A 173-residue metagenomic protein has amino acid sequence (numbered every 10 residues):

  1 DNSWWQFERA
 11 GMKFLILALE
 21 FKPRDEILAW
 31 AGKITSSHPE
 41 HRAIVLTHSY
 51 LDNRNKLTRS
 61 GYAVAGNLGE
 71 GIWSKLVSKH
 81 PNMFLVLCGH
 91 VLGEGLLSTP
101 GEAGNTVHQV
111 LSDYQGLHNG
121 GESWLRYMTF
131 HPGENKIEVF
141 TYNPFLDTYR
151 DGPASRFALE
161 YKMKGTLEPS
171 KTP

Functional and structural regions predicted by a protein language model:
D1-A29, K79, L96-S112, R126-T129 (+1 more regions): Extended active-site neighborhood of metal-dependent phosphoesterases/phosphodiesterases
S3, R24-E26, Y50-K56, M83-P100 (+2 more regions): Active-site environment of divalent metal-dependent phosphoester hydrolases
R9-L15, H38-I44, S49, K79-L85 (+2 more regions): Loop/turn elements at helix/coil->beta-strand transitions in domains of secreted/extracellular proteins
A18, T47-L51, T141: A cross-domain feature marking catalytic cores of carbohydrate-active enzymes and several ubiquitous metabolic/repair
D25-A29, S36-F84: Active-site-proximal segments of metal-dependent phosphoesterases and phosphodiesterases across multiple
W30-G32, Y142: Composition- and surface-driven signal marking solvent-exposed, interaction-prone regions in large proteins
V64-G133: Conserved beta-sheet core of the metallophosphoesterase superfamily
N119, R126-P173: A short C-terminal boundary segment appended to hydrolase-like catalytic domains
